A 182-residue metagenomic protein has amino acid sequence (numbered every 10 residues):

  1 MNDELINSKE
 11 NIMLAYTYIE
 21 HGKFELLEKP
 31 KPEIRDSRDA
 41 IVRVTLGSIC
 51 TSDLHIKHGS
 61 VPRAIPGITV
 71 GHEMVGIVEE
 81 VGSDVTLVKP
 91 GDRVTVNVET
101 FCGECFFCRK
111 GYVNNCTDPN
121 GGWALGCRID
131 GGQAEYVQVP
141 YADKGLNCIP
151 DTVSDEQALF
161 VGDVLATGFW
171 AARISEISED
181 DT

Functional and structural regions predicted by a protein language model:
M1-L14: Basic/polar N-terminal segments that are highly enriched at the extreme N-terminus, encompassing both cleavable
M13, R38, D92, D180-T182: Nucleotide donor/acceptor-binding cores
T17-F24: Extracellular beta-rich ligand/substrate-recognition surface
I19, K31-P32, I65-G71, L125-D130 (+1 more regions): Short Gly/Pro-enriched turn/cap motifs at secondary-structure boundaries
P32-G47, S60-R109, P150-V153: Glycine-rich beta-strand-centered segment in the early N-terminal region that forms part of a ligand/cofactor-binding
S52-H58: Cytochrome P450 core scaffold surrounding the K-helix E-X-X-R motif and the conserved "meander" helix-loop region
E104-T182: NAD(P)H dinucleotide-binding glycine-rich loop of Rossmann-like/cofactor-binding domains, especially the beta1-alpha1
